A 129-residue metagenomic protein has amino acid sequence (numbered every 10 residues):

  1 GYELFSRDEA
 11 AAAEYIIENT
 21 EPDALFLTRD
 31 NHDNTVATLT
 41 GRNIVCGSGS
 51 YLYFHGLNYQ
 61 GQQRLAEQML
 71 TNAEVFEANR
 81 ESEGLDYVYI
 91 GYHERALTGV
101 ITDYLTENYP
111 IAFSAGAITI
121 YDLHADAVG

Functional and structural regions predicted by a protein language model:
G1-G129: Extracytoplasmic
